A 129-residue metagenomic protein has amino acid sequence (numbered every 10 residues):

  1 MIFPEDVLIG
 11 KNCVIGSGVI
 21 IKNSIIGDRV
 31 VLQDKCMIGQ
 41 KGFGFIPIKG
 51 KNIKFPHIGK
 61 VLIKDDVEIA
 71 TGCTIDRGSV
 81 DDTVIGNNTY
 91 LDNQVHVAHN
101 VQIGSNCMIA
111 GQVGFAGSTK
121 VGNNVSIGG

Functional and structural regions predicted by a protein language model:
M1-G129: Structural signal for interior beta-strand "rungs" in well-ordered beta-sheet cores of soluble enzyme domains
